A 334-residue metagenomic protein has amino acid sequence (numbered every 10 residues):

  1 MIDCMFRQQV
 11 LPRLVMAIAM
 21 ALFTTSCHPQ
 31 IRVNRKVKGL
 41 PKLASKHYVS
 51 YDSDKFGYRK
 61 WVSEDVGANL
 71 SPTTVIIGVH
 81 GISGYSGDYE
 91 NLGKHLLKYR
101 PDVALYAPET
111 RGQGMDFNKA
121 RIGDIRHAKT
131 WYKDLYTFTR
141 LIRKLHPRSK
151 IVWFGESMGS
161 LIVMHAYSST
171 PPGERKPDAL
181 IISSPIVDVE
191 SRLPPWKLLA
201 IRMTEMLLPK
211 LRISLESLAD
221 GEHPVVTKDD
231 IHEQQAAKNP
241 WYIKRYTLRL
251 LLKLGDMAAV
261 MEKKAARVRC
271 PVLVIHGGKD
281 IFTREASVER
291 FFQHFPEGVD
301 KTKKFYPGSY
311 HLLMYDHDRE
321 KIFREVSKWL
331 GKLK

Functional and structural regions predicted by a protein language model:
L22-E64: An N-terminal hydrophobic leader/cap segment in hydrolases
I82-K94: The serine-hydrolase catalytic nucleophile loop
Y85-S86, G114-S149: Catalytic nucleophile-loop/oxyanion-hole region of alpha/beta-hydrolase and closely related hydrolase-like folds
L97-K119: Conserved alpha/beta-hydrolase
M158-T247: Alpha/beta-hydrolase-fold enzymes
V268, V274-H276, D280: Short beta-strand/loop motif that positions the catalytic acidic residue of the alpha/beta-hydrolase fold
I281-S287: Conserved alpha/beta-hydrolase "acid-adjacent" motif
T302-K334: Catalytic active-site module of serine/aspartate enzymes centered on a nucleophile-bearing elbow/loop
